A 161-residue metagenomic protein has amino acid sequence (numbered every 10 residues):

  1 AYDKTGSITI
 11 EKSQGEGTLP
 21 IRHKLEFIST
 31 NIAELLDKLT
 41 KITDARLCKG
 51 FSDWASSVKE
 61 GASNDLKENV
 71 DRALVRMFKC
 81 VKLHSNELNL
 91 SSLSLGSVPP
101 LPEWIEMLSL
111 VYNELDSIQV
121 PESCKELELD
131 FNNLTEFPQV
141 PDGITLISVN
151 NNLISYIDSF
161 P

Functional and structural regions predicted by a protein language model:
A1, N152, I157-P161: Short, intrinsically disordered, charge-balanced linker/junction segments flanking boundaries in proteins
Y2-M107: N-terminal capping/linker segments that flank leucine-rich repeat
L88, L108-L110, L127-L129, I147-V149: Conserved hydrophobic beta-strand positions in leucine-rich repeat
S97, V111-N113, Q119, D130: Leucine-rich repeat
V98-L101, I118, F137-V140, Y156-F160: Canonical leucine-rich repeat
